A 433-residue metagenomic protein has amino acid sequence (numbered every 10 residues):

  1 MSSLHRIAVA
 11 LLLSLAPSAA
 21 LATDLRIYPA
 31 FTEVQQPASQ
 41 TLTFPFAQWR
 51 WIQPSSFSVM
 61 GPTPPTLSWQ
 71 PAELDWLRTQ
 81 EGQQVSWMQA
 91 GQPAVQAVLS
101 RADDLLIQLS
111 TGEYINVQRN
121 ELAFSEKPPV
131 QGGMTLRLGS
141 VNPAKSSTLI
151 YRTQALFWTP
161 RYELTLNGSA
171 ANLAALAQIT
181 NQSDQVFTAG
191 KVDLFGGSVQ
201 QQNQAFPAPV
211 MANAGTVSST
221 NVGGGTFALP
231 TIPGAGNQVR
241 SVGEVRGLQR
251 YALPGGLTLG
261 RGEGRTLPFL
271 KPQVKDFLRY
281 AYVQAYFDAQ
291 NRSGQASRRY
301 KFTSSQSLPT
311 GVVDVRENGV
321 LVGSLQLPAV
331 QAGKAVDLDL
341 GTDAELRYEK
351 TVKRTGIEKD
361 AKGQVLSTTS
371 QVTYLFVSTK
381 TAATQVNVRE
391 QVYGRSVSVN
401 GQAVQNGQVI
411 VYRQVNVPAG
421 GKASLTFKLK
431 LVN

Functional and structural regions predicted by a protein language model:
S2-L13, A19-N433: Long, intrinsically disordered, low-complexity accessory segments associated with secretion and vesicular trafficking
